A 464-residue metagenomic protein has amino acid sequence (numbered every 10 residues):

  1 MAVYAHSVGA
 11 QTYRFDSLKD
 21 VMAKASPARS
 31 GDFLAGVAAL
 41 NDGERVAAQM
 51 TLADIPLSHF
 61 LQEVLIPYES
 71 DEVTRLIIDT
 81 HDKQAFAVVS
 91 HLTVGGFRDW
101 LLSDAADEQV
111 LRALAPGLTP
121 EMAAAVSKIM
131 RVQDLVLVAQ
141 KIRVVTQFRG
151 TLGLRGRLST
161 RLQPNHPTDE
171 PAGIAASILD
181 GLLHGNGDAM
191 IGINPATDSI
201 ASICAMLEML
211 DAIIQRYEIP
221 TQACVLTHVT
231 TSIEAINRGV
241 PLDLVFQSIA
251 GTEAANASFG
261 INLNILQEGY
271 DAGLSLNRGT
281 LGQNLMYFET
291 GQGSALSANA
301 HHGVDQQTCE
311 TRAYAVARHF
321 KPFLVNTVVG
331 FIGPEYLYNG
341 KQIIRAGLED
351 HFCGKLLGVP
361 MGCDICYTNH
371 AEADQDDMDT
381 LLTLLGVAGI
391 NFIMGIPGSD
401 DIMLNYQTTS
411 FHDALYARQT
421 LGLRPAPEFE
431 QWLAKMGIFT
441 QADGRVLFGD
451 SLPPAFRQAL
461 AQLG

Functional and structural regions predicted by a protein language model:
M1-S177, L183, M190-G464: Anaerobic metallocofactor- and corrinoid-dependent redox/one-carbon enzyme cores, especially those from methanogenesis
